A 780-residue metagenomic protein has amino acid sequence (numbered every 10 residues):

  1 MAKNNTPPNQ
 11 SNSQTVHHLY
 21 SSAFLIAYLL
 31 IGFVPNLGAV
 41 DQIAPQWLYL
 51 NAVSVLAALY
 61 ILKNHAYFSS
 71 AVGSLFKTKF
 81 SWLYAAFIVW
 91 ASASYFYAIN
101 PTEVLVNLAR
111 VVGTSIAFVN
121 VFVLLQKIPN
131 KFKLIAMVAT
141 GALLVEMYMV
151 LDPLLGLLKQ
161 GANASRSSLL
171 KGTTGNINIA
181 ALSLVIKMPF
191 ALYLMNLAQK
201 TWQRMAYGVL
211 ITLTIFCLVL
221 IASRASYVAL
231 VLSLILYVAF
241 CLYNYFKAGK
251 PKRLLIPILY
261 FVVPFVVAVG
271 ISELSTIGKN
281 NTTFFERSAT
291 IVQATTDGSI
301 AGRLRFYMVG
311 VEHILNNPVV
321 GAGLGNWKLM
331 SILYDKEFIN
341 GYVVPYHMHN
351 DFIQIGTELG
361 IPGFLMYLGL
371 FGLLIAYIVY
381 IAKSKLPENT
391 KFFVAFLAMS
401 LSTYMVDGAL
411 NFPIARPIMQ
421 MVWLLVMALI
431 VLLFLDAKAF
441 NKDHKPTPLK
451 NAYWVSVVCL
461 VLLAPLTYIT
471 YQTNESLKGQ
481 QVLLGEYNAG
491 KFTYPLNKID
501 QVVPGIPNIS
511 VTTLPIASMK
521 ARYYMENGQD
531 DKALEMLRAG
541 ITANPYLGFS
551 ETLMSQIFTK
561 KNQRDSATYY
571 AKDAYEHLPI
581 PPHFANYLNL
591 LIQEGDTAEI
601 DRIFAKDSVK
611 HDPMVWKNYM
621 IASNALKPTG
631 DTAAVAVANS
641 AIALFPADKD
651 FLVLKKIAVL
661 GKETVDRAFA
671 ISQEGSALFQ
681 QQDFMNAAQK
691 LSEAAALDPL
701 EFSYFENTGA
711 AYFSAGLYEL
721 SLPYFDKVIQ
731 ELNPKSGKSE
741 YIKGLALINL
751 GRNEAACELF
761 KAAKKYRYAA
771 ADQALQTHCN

Functional and structural regions predicted by a protein language model:
M1-S92, I99-V106, I116-T140, Y193-G208 (+17 more regions): Transmembrane signal-anchor hairpin modules in multi-pass inner-membrane enzymes, especially those that act on
A2-L37, N51-I61, A85-Y95, V106-N120 (+8 more regions): Alpha-helical transmembrane segments of multi-pass inner-membrane proteins
D152-G156, L220, S226, C241-D297 (+4 more regions): A membrane-periplasm/extracellular boundary helix in multi-pass inner-membrane enzymes that assemble envelope glycans
N176, V292, D297, G302-P345 (+2 more regions): TM-adjacent membrane-interface loops and short helices in multi-pass inner/ER membrane proteins
L477, P515, F549, P582-H583 (+6 more regions): Start-of-helix register in tetratricopeptide repeats
E526, K560, Q593-E594, P628 (+4 more regions): Register position in tetratricopeptide repeats
